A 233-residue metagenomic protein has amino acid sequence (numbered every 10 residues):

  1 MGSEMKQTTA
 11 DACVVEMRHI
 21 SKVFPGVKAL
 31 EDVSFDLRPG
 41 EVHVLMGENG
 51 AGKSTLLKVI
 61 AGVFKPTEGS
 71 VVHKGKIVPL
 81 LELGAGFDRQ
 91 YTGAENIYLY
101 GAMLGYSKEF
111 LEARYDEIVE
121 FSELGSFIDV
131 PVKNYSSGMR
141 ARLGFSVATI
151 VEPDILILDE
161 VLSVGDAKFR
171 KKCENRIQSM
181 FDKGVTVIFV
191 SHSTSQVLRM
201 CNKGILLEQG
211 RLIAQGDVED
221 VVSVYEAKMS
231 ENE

Functional and structural regions predicted by a protein language model:
M46-E48: The feature captures the beta-strand-to-loop junction immediately N-terminal to the Walker
S54-G101: ABC ATPase nucleotide-binding domain signature region
Y98, F110-F127: Conserved ABC ATPase "signature" region
S191-H192: H-loop/switch region of ABC-family ATPase nucleotide-binding domains
V197-R199: A short, surface-exposed alpha-helical micro-motif characterized by mixed small hydrophobic and charged/polar residues
Q209-G210, Y225: Conserved ABC ATPase "signature" C-loop
Q215-G216: ABC ATPase "signature
